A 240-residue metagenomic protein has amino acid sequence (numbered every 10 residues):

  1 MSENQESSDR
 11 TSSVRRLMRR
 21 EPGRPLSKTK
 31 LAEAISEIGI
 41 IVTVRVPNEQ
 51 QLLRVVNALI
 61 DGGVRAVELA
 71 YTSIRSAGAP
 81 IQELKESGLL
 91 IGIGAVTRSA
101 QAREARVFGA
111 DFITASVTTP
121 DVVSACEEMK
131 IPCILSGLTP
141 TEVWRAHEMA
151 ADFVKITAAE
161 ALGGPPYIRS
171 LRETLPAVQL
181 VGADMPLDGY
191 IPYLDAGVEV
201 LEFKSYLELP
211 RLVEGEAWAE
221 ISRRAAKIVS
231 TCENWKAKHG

Functional and structural regions predicted by a protein language model:
S2-G109, G215-E233: Conserved N-terminal beta1-alpha1 strand-loop-helix module at the mouth
E3-R24, I41, L138-W144, E173-V181 (+1 more regions): Alpha/beta catalytic cores of nucleotide-metabolism and tRNA/nucleoside-modifying enzymes
S27-T29, N48-E49, L69-S87, S99-R103 (+5 more regions): Active-site-adjacent beta->alpha loops and helix N-cap segments on the catalytic face of soluble alpha/beta enzymes
I40-V44, V67-L69, I91-A95, I113-A115 (+4 more regions): Hydrophobic faces of well-ordered beta-strands that scaffold small-molecule active sites in alpha/beta enzyme cores
I60-R65, E86-L89, V107-I113, E128-I134 (+3 more regions): Glycine-enriched alpha-helix->loop->beta-strand junction motifs that scaffold or abut catalytic
